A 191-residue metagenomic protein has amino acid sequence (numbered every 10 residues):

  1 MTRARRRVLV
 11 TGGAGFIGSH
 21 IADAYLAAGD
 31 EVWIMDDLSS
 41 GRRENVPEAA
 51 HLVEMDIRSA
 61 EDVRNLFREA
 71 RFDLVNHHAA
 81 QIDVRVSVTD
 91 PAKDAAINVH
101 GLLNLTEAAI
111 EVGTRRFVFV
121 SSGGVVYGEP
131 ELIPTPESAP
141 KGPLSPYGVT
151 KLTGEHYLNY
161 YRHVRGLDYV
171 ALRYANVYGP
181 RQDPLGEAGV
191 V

Functional and structural regions predicted by a protein language model:
M1-V177: N-terminal Rossmann-like NAD(P)+-binding domain of SDR-like oxidoreductases, especially those catalyzing
L152, V177-V191: Glycine/proline-rich active-site loop of Rossmann-fold NAD(P)-dependent oxidoreductases
